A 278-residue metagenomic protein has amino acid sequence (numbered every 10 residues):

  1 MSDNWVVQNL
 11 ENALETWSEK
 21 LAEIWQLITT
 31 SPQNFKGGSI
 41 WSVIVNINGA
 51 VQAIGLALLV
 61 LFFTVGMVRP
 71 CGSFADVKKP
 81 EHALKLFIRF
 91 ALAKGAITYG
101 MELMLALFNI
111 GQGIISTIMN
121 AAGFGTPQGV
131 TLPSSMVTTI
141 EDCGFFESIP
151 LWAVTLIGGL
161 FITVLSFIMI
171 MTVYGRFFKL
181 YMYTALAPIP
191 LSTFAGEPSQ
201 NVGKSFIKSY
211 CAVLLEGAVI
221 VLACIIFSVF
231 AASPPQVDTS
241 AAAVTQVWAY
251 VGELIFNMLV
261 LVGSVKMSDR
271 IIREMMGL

Functional and structural regions predicted by a protein language model:
M1-L10, P80-G100, G203-V213: Alpha-helical transmembrane segments and their helix-start/interface "positive-inside/aromatic belt" motifs in integral
M1-L58: Binding/recognition "hotspot" determinant
E23-Q26, H82-R89, S116, N120 (+4 more regions): Short amphipathic alpha-helical coupling elements at transmembrane boundaries
I44-Q52, L84-I88, L92, E141 (+4 more regions): Alpha-helical membrane-interface segments at transmembrane helix boundaries
A53-V65, I157, F161-T163, L180: Hydrophobic alpha-helical transmembrane segments
L58-K94, L186-Q200: Hydrophobic transmembrane alpha-helix segments characteristic of membrane transport and insertion machinery
K94-L186, C224-G277: Non-cytosolic segments of integral membrane proteins
L191-K208, S240, I271-M275: Alpha-helical transmembrane segments
